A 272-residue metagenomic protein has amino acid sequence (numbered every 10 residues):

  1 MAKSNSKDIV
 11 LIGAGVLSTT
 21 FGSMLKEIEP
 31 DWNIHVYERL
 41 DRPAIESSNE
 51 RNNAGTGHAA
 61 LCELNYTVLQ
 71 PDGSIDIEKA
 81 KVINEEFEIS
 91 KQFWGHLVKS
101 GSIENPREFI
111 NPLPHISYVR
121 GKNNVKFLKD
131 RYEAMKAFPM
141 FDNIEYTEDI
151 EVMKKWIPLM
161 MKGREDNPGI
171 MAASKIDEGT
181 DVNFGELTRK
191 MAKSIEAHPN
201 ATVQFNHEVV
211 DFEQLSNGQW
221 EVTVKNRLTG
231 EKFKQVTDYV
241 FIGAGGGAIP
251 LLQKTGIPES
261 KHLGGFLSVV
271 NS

Functional and structural regions predicted by a protein language model:
M1-K7: A short, basic/flexible loop-to-alpha-helix module at the beginning of a structural domain
K7-H35: N-terminal Rossmann-like FAD-binding beta1-loop-alpha1 element of flavoenzymes
A14, L61, A244-G245: Glycine-rich, N-terminal phosphate-binding loop of Rossmann-like dinucleotide-binding domains
L17, R42, G247: Conserved Rossmann-like nucleotide-cofactor binding loop
K26-E50: Glycine-rich FAD pyrophosphate-binding loop
G55-K155: Dinucleotide-binding Rossmann-like beta1-alpha1 core, especially the glycine-rich loop that anchors the ADP
M171-Y239, G243-G247: Helical element adjacent to the flavin cofactor pocket in flavoenzyme catalytic cores
T229-S272: Central helical "cap/lid" subdomain
